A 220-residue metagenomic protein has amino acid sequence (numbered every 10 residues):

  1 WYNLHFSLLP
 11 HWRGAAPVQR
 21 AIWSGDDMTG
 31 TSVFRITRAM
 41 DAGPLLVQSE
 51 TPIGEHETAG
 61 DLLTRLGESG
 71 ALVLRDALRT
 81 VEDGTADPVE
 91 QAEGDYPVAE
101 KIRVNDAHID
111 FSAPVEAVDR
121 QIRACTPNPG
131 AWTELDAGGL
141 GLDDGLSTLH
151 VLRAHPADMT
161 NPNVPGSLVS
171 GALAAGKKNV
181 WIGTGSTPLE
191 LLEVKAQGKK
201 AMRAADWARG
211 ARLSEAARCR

Functional and structural regions predicted by a protein language model:
W1-V98, N105: Donor/substrate-binding cores of folate-linked one-carbon enzymes
N3, A99-K101, Q121, V151: Intrinsically disordered, low-complexity sequence elements enriched in Ser/Thr/Gly/Pro
T37, A99-K101, A172, W181: Short secondary-structure boundary/capping segments
D106, F111-R220: An anion-binding loop in the catalytic cleft
